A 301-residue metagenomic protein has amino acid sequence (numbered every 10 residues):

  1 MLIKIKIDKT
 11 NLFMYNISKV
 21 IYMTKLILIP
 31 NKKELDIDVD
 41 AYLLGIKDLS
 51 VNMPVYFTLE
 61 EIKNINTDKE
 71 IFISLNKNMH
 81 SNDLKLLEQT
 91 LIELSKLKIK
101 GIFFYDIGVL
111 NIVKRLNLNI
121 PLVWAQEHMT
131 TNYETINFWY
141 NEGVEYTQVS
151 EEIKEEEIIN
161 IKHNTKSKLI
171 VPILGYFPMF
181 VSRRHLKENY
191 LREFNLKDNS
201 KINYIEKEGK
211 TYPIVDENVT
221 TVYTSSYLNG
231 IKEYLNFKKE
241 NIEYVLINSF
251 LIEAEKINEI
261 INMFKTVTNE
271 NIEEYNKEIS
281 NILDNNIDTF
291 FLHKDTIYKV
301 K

Functional and structural regions predicted by a protein language model:
K4-K9, Y15-K19: Short, positively charged and aromatic/hydrophobic N-terminal segments
K9-T10, D40: Generic N-terminal initiation segments characterized by hydrophobic and/or small/turn-forming residues
V20-T135, Q148-K301: Active-site pocket-lining/capping segments in soluble small-molecule metabolic enzymes
G143-V144: As written
